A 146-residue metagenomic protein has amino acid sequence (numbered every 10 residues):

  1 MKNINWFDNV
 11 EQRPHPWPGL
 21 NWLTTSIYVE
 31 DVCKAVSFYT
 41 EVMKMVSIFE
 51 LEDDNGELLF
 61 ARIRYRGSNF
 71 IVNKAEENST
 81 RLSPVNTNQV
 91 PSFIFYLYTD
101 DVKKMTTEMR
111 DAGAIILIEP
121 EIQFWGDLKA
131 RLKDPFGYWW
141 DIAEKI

Functional and structural regions predicted by a protein language model:
K2-S26, S37, M43-D100, T106-K133 (+1 more regions): Vicinal oxygen chelate
V29-C33: Short acidic-aromatic low-complexity motifs
F136: C-terminal catalytic core of tyrosine-transesterase DNA break-rejoin enzymes
